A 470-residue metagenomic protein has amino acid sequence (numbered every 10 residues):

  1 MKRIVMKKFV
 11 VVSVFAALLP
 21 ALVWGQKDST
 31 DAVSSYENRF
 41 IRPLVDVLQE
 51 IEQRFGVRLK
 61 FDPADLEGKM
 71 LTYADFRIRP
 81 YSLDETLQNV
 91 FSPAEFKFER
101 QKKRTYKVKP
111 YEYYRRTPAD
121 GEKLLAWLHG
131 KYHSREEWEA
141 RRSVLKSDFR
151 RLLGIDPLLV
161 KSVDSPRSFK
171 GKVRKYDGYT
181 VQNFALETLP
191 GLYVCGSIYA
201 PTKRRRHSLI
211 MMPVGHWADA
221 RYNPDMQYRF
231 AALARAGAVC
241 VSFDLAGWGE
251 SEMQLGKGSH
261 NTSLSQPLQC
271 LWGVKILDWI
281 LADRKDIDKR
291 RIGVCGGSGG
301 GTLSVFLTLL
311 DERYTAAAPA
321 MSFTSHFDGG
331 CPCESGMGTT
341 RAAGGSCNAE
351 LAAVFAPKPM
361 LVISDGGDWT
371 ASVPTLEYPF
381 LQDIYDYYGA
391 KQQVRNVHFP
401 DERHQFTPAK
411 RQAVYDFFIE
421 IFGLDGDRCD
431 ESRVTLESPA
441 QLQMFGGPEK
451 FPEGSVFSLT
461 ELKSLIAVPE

Functional and structural regions predicted by a protein language model:
K2-V11: Bacterial N-terminal signal peptides that target proteins for export
V12-A21: Bacterial N-terminal signal peptides
Q26-E112: N-terminal export/assembly leaders
P80, K109-Y193, I363-E470: Alpha/beta-hydrolase-fold serine-hydrolase catalytic core, especially in secreted/extracellular enzymes
Y176, G191-V194, P201-I210, H216: Proline/glycine-enriched tight loop/beta-turn segments at coil->beta junctions that connect or precede beta-strands
R205-K289, F323-C333: Cap/lid segment of the alpha/beta-hydrolase catalytic domain
D278-G344: Primarily recognizes the serine-hydrolase "nucleophile elbow" in alpha/beta-hydrolase and SGNH/GDSL folds
A316, D328-D386: The feature captures the conserved acid-bearing segment of alpha/beta-hydrolase catalytic domains
